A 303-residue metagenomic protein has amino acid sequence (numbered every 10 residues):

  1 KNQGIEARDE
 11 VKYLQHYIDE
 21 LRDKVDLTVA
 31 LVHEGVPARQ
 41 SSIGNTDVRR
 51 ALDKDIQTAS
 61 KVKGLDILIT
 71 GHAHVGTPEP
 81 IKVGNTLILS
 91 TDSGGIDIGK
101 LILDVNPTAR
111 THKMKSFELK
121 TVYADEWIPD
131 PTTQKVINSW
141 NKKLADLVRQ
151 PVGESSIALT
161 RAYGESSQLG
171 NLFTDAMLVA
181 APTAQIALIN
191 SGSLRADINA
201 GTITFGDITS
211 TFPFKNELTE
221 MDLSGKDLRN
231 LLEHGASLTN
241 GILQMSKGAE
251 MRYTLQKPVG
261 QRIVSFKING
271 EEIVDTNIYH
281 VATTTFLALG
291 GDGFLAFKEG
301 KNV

Functional and structural regions predicted by a protein language model:
K1-E126, T132-K135, K142, G164 (+4 more regions): Acidic, metal/ion-coordinating pockets
D23-K24, K142-R149, G153, G291-V303: A short, charged
D55, P129-I137, N141, A145 (+3 more regions): Alpha-helix initiation and N-capping motif
K82, T86, N171-V303: Feature captures C-terminal
I102-D104, E154, A158, D222 (+1 more regions): Generic structural detector for well-ordered beta-strands
K115-L119, Q150-S156, E220-D222: Short amphipathic
K135-K143, L147, A158, A180 (+2 more regions): Residues that form generic nucleotide/phosphate-binding pockets
L147-Q168: Glycine-rich phosphate/diphosphate-binding loops and the adjacent beta-loop-alpha structural elements that coordinate
